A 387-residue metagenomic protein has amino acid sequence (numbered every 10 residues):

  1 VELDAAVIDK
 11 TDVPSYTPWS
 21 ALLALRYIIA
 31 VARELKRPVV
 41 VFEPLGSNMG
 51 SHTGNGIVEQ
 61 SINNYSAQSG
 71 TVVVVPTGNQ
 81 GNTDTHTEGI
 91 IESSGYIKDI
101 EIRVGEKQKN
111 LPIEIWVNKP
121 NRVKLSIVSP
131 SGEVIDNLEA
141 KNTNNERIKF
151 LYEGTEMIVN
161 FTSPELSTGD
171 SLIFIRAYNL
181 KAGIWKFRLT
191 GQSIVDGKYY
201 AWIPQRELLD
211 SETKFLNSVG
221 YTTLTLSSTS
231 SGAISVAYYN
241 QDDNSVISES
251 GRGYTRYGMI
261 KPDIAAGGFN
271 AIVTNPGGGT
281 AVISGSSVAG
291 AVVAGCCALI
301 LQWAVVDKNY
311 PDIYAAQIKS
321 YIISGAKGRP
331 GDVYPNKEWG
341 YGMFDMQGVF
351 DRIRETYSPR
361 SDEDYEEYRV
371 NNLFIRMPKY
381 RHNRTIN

Functional and structural regions predicted by a protein language model:
V1-A5, I29-L35, R122-K124, F269-Y334: Hydrolase catalytic cores
V1-G50, L125: Subtilisin-like peptidase catalytic core
V1-T17, K109, P120-N121, S230-G232 (+3 more regions): Subtilisin-like serine protease catalytic core
D9, P38-V40, L45, T83 (+1 more regions): C-terminal subdomain of the subtilisin-like protease fold in secreted/lumenal serine endopeptidases
V41, V58-E92, G342-R354: Catalytic cores of secreted or luminal carbohydrate-active enzymes
T83-S171, L189-T190, L216-A298: Extracellular S/T/G-rich loop segment that most often corresponds to the catalytic His/Ser-adjacent loop
K109-L111, A177-S193: Noncatalytic modules at the cell exterior or secretory-pathway interfaces, chiefly beta-strand-rich lectin/adhesion
I194-R206: Edge beta-strands of jelly-roll/beta-sandwich modules across compartments, strongly enriched in secreted/luminal
